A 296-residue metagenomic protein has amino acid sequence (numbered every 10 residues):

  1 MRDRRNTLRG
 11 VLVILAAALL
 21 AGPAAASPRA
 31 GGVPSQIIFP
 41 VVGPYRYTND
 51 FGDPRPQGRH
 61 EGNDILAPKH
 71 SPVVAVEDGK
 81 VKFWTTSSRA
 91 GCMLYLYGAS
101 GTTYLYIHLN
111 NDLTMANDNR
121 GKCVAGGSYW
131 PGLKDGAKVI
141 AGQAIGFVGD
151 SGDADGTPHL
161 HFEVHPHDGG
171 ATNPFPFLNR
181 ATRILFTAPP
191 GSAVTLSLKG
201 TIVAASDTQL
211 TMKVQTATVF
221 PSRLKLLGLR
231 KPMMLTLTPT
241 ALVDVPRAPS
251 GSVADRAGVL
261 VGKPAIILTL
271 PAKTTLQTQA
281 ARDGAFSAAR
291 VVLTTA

Functional and structural regions predicted by a protein language model:
M1-L12: Bacterial N-terminal signal peptides that target proteins for export
V11-A21: Bacterial N-terminal signal peptides
A24-T102, N111-D112, I140-A141, D150 (+4 more regions): Surface-exposed, glycine-biased beta-strand/turn segments
H70-V73, Y129-A137, V253-L268: Short, surface-exposed secondary-structure edge patches
P72-A75, V81-K82, Y104, N119-L133 (+1 more regions): Short beta-strand segments of a lipoyl-like beta-sandwich/carrier module
G79-W84, K134-S151, G262-I266, P271-T275: Active-site-proximal beta-strands of protease catalytic cores
T102-I107, N111-C123, G191-A296: Solvent-exposed hydroxyl-ligand-binding patches built from regularly spaced Ser/Thr and small hydrophobics
L160-D168: A short hydrophobic beta-strand segment most commonly corresponding to one strand of the jelly-roll/cupin
